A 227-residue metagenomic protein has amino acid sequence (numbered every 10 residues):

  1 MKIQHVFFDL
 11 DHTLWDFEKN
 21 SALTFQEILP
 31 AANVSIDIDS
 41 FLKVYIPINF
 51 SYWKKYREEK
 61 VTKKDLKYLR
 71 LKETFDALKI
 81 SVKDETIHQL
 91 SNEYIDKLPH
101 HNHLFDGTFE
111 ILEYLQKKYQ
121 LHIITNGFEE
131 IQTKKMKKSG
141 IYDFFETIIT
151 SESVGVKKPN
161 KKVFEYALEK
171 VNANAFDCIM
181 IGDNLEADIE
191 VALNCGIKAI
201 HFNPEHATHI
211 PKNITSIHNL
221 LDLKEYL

Functional and structural regions predicted by a protein language model:
M1-V6, K19, E85, E113 (+2 more regions): Asp-based, Mg2+/Mn2+-dependent phosphohydrolase catalytic module
K2-L10, L14-F105: N-terminal helical cap/lid subdomain that shapes the substrate entry/recognition surface in HAD-like hydrolases
L66-R70, H103, E110, K162 (+1 more regions): Generic recognition of short, well-ordered alpha-helical interface segments
G107-K118: Catalytic-core regions built around general acid/base machinery
K118-Y119, G196: Glycine-centered short loops/turns at secondary-structure junctions
